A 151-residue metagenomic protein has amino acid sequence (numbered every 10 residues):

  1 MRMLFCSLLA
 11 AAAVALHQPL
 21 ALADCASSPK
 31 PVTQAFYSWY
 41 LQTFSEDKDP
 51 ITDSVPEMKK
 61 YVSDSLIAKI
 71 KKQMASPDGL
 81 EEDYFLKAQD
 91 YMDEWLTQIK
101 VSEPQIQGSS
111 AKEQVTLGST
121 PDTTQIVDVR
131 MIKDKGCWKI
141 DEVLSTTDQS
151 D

Functional and structural regions predicted by a protein language model:
M1-L8: Bacterial N-terminal signal peptides that target proteins for export
A13-L20: C-terminal segment of classical bacterial N-terminal signal peptides
L20-P50: Short, low-complexity N-terminal intrinsically disordered segments enriched in polar/charged residues
D24, V62-S63, I67-P121: Surface-exposed, charged secondary-structure patches
K30-T33, Y37, V55, I67 (+1 more regions): Extracytoplasmic/secreted envelope proteins and their assembly/folding machinery, especially bacterial periplasmic
A35, W39-D47, K60-S65, K69 (+3 more regions): Structured segments of extracytoplasmic/periplasmic soluble domains in secreted or envelope-associated proteins
T124-D151: Short beta-strand edge/turn micro-motifs at domain boundaries
